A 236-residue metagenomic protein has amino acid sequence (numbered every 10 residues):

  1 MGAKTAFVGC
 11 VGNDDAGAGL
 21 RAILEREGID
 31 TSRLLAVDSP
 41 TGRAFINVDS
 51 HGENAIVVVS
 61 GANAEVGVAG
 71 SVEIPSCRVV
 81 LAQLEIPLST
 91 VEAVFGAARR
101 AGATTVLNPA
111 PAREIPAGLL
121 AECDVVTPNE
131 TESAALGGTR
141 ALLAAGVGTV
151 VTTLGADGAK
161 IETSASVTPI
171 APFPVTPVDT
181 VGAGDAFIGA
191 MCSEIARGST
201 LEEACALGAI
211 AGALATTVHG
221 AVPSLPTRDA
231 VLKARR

Functional and structural regions predicted by a protein language model:
M1-G2, G28, G102, G146 (+1 more regions): Glycine-centered short loops/turns at secondary-structure junctions
A3-V79, K233-R236: Conserved N-terminal subdomain of the carbohydrate kinase-like
L20, V91-G96, A211: Aromatic/hydrophobic pocket-lining residues that form π-stacking "cages" and hydrophobic walls in ligand
I23-R26, D49-E53, E122-V126, S166-P169 (+2 more regions): Short, hinge-like loop/turn segments at secondary-structure boundaries
N63-V72, S89, V106-I115: Active-site glycine-rich loop that binds ribose-phosphate moieties when present
R78-I86: Short acidic, glycine-rich surface-loop motifs adjacent to enzyme active sites
E92, G96-P169: Conserved phosphate/ATP/ADP-binding segment of small-molecule kinases
E114, R140-R236: Conserved phosphate-binding/catalytic region of the ribokinase-like
